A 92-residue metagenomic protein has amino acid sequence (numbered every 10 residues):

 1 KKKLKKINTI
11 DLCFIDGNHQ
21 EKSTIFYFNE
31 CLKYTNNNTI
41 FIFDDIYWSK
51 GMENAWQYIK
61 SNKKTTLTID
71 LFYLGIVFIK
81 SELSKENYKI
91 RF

Functional and structural regions predicted by a protein language model:
K1-L12, K22: S-adenosyl-L-methionine
L12-F14, I42: Structural motif
D16-H19: Switch II (G3) loop of P-loop NTPases
K22-F92: C-terminal substrate-binding/active-site "lid" region of AdoMet-derived donor-dependent transferases
